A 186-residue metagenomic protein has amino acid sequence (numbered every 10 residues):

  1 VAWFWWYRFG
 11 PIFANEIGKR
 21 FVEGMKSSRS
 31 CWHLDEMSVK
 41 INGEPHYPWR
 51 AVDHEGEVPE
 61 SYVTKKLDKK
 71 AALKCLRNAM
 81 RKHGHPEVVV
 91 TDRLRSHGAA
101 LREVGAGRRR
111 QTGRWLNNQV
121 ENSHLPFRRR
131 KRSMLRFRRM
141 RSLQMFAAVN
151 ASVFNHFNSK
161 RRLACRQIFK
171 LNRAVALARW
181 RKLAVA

Functional and structural regions predicted by a protein language model:
A2, L34-D35, A51, G56 (+6 more regions): Mobile genetic element proteins and their domesticated derivatives, centered on retroelements and DNA transposons
F4-S27: Short, basic alpha-helical nucleic acid-contact segments in DNA-binding proteins and DNA transaction factors
Y7-R8, S61-K82: Active-site beta-loop-alpha junctions of metal-dependent nucleic acid enzymes, especially the RNase H-like/DDE
S28-I41: Two-metal-ion RNase H-like nuclease active-site motif
N42-V58, D68, L76-A79: Short conserved beta-strand segments at catalytic cores or DNA/RNA-binding microdomains of nucleic-acid binding
P86-G98, R114: Acidic/histidine-rich, metal-coordinating catalytic segments
G113-R129, R138-L143: RNase H-like two-metal-ion nuclease catalytic core shared by retroviral integrases and related mobile-element nucleases
S133, Q144-A186: C-terminal domain-tail junction helix/linker
